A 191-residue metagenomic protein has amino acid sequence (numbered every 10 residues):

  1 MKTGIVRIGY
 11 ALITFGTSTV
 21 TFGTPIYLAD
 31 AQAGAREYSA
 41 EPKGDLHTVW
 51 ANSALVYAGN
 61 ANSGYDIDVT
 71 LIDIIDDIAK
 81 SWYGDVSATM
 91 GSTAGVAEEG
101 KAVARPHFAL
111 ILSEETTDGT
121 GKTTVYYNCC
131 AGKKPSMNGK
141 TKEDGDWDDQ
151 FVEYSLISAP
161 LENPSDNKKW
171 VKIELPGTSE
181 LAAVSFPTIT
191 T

Functional and structural regions predicted by a protein language model:
M1-S81, C130-D146: Solvent-exposed edge beta-strands and adjacent loop segments that serve as assembly or binding interfaces
G16, T70-I72, S113, Y127 (+2 more regions): A structural detector for beta-sheet-dominated domains
S18-V20, T117-T120, P164-N167: Short, solvent-exposed loop/turn segments that connect beta-strands within catalytic domains and beta-strand-rich
D45, I74-D76, T117-G119, A131 (+2 more regions): Generic "edge-of-domain/loop-turn" microfeature
Y57-Y126: Structured, beta-strand-rich domain cores that present glycine/charged loop surfaces used to bind extended ligands
C129-T191: Mixed-charge, glycine-accented linear interaction segment located at domain edges/termini
